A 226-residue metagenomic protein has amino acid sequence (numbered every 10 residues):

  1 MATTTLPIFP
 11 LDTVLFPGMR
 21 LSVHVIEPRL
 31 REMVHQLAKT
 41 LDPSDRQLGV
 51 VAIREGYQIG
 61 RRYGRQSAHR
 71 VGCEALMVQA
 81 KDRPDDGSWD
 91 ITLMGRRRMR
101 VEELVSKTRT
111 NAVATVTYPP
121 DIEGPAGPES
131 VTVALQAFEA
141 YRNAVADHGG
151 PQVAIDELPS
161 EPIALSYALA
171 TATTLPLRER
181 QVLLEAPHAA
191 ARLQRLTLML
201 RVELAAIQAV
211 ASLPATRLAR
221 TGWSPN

Functional and structural regions predicted by a protein language model:
M1-N226: N-terminal low-complexity, acidic/polar interaction/targeting segments
